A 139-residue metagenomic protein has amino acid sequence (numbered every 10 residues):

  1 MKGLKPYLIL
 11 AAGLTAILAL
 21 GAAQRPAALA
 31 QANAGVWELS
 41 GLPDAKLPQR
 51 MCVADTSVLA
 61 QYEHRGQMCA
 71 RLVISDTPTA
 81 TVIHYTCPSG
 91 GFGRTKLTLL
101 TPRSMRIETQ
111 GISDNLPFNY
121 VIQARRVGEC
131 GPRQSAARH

Functional and structural regions predicted by a protein language model:
M1-A12: Bacterial N-terminal signal peptides that target proteins for export
A12-A22: Hydrophobic h-region of N-terminal signal peptides that target proteins for export in Gram-negative bacteria
A23-G35, S75, G128-A137: N-terminal helix-cap/turn-to-beta initiation motif at the start of protein domains
A32-K46: Tryptophan-anchored aromatic micro-motifs
W37-G41, T81-P88, L97, I107-S113: Short beta-strand segments that buttress and anchor functional surface loops
A45-P102: Central antiparallel beta-sheet cores of small beta-barrel/beta-sandwich binding domains
G90-T95, R106-I107, P117-V121: Short, surface-exposed coil-to-beta transition loops
D114-H139: Edge beta-strand at a domain terminus
